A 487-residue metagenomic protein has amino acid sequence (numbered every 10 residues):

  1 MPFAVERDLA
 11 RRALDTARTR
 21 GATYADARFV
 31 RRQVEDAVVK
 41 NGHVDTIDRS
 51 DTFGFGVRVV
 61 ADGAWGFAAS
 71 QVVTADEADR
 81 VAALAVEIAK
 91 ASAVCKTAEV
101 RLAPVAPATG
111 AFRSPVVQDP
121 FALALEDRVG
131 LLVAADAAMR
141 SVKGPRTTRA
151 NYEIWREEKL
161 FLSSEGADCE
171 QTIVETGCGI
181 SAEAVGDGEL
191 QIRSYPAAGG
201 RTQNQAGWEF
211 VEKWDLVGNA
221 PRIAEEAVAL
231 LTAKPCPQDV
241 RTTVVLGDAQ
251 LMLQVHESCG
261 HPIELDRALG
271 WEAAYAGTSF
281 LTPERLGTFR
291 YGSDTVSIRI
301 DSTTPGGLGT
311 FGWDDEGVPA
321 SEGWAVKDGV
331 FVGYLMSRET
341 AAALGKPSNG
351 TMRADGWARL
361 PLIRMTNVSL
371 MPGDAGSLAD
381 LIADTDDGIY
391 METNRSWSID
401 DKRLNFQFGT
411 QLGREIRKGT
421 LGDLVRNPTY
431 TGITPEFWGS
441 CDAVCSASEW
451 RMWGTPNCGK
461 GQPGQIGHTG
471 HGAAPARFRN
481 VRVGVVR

Functional and structural regions predicted by a protein language model:
M1-R487: N-terminal small-residue-enriched
